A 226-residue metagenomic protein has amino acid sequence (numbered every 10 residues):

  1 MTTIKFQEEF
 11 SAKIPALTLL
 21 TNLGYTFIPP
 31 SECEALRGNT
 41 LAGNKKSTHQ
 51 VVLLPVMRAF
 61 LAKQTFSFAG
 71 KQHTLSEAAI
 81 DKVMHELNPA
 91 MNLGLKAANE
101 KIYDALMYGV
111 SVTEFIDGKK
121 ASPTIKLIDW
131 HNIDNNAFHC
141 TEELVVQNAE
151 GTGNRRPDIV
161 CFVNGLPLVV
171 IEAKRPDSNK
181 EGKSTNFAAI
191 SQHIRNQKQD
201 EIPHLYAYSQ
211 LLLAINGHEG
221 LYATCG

Functional and structural regions predicted by a protein language model:
M1-G226: An alpha-helical interface "stripe"
